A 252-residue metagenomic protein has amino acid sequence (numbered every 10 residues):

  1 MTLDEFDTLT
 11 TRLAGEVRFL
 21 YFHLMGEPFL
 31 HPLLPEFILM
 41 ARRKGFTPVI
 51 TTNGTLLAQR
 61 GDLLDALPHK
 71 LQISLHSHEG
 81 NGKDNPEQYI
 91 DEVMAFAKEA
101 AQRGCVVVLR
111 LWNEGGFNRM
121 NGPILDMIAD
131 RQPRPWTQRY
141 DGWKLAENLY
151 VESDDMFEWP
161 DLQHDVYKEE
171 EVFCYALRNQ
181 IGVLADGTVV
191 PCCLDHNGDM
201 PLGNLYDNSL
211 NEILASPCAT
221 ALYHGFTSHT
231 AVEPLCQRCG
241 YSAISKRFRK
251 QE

Functional and structural regions predicted by a protein language model:
M1-Y140, K144: Conserved glycine-rich "GG(E/T)P / GGGxP" loop and the immediately following alpha-helix in the radical SAM core
P32, C192-C193: Short linear motifs in exposed loops
A100-V107, Q132-E169, L194-I244: C-terminal accessory region of radical SAM enzymes
C174-L177: Short, small/polar residue-rich loop motifs at catalytic or cofactor-binding pockets
L184: Short, acidic, Ser/Thr-enriched surface-loop or helix-capping motifs
K246-R249: Short Cys/His-rich "knuckle" micro-motifs
